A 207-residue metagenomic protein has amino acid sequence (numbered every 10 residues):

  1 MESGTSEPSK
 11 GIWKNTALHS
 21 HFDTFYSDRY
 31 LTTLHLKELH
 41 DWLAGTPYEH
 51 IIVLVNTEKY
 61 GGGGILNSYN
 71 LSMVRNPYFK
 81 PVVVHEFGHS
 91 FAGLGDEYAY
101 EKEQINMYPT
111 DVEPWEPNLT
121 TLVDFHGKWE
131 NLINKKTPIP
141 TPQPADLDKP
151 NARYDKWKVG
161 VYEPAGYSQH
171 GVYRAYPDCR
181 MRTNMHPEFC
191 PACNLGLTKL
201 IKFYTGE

Functional and structural regions predicted by a protein language model:
M1-H40: Propeptide-to-catalytic entry region of secreted or membrane-anchored zinc metalloproteases
E2-S3, T57-G61, P77-F79, E97-Y98 (+1 more regions): Solvent-exposed loop/turn segments at secondary-structure junctions within structured extracellular/periplasmic domains
L31, S72-K80, Y173, F189: Extracytoplasmic/periplasmic, Sec-exported soluble proteins
L43, N56, F91, G95 (+2 more regions): Sec/Tat-exported extracytoplasmic proteins
T46-I51, P177: Loop/turn elements at helix/coil->beta-strand transitions in domains of secreted/extracellular proteins
G62-E86: Short pre-active-site segment immediately N-terminal to the catalytic Zn-binding motif
F87-E103: Catalytic Zn2+-binding segment of zinc metalloproteases
Y98-E207: Replace "(M1/M4/M9/M12/WLM)" with "(e.g., M1/M4/M8/M9/M12/M26/WLM)" and add "not limited to" to clarify scope
